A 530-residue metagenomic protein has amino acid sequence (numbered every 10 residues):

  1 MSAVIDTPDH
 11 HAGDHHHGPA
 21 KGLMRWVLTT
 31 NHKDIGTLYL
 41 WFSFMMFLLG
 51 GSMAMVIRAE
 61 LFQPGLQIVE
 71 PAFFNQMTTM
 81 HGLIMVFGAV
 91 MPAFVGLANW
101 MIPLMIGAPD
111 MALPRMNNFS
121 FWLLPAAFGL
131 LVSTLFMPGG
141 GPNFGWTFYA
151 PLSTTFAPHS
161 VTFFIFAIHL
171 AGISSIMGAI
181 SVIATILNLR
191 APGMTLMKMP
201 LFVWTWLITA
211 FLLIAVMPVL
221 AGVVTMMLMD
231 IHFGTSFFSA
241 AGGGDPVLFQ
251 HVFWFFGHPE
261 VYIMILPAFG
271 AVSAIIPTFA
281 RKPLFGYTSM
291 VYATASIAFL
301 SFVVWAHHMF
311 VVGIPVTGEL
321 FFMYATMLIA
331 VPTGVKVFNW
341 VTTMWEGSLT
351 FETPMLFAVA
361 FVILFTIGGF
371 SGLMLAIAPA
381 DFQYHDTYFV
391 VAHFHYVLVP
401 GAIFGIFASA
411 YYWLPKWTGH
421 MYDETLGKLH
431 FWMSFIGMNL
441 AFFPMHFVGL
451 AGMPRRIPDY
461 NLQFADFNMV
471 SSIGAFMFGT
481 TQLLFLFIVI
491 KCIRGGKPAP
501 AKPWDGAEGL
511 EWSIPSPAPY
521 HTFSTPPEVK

Functional and structural regions predicted by a protein language model:
S2-K530: Membrane-embedded and interfacial regions of multi-pass energy-transducing membrane proteins
